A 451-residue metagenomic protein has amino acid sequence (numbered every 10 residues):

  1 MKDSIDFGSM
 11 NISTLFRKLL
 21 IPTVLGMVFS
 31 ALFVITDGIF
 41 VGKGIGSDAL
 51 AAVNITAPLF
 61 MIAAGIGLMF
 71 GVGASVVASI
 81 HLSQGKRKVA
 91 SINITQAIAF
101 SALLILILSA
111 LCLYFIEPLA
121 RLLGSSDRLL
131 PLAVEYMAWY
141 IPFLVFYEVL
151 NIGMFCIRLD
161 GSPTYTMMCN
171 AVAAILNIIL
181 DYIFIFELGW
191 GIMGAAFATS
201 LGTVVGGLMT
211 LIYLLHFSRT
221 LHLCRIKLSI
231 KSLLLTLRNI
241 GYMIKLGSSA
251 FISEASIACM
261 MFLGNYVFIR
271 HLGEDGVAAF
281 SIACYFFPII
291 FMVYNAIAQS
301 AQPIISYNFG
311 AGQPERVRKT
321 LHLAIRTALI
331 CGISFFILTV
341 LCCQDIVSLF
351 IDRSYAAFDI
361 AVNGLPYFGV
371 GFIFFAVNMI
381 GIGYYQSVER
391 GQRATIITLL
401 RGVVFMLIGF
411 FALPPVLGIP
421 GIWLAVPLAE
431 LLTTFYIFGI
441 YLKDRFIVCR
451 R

Functional and structural regions predicted by a protein language model:
M1-T23, A78-F143, G189-G247, I305-G371 (+1 more regions): Short alpha-helical transmembrane segments in multi-pass integral membrane proteins
S13-L32, T36, L59-I66, P142 (+6 more regions): Residue-level signal for short hydrophobic patches within transmembrane helices of multi-pass membrane transporters
K18-D37, L150, A173, G202-G206 (+3 more regions): Transmembrane helical elements of multi-pass membrane transporters/channels
L32-L50, A120-D127, I183-W190, F251 (+5 more regions): Helix-terminus/linker motif at the lipid-water interface of multi-pass membrane proteins
G38, S47-L50, R87, I116 (+6 more regions): Membrane-helix interface/capping residues of multi-pass secondary transporters
L50-A110, Y147-T166, A279-I337, L341-C343 (+1 more regions): Small-residue-rich hydrophobic transmembrane alpha-helices
I62-G65, S109, N177-D181, G207-L211 (+4 more regions): Hydrophobic transmembrane alpha-helices of multi-pass small-molecule transporters
G71, Y140-R158, T166-A174, A195-T210 (+5 more regions): Short runs within selected transmembrane alpha-helices of multi-pass transporters and secretion channels
